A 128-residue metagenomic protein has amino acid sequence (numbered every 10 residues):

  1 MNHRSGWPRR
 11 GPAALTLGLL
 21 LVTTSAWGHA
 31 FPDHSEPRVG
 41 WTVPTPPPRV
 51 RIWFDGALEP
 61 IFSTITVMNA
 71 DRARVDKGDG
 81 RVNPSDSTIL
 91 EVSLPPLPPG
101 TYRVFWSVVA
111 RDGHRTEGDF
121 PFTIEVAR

Functional and structural regions predicted by a protein language model:
N2-L15: Bacterial N-terminal signal peptides that target proteins for export
T23-S25: N-terminal signal peptide c-region/cleavage motif recognized by signal peptidases
G28-P46: N-terminal edge beta-strand
T45, R49-W53, G113-R128: Extended, polar beta-sheet/loop recognition surfaces of beta-rich domains that mediate binding to diverse ligands
V50-R51, G56-G78: Short, surface-exposed alpha-helix to beta-strand junction/turn motifs within ectodomains of secreted and cell-envelope
R81-D86: Short proline/glycine- and polar residue-rich coil/turn motifs
T88-V92: Short strand-edge motifs at loop-to-beta-strand transitions and within beta-strands of extracellular beta-rich domains
S93, P98-S107: A glycine-anchored, Pro-Gly-centered beta-turn/N-cap motif
